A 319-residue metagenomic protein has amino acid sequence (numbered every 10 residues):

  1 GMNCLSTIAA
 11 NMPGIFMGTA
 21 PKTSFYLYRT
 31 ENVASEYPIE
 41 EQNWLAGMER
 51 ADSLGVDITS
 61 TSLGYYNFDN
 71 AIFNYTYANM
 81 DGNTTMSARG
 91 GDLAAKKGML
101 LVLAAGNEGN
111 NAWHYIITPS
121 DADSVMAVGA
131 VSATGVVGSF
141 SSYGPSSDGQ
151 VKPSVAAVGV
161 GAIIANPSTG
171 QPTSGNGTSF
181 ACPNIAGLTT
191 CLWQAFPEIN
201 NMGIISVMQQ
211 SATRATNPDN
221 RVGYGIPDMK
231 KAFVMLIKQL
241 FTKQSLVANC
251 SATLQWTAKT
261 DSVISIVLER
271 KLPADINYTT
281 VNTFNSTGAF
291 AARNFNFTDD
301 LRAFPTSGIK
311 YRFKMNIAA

Functional and structural regions predicted by a protein language model:
G1-E40, L54-D57, D69-N70, K96-G98 (+4 more regions): Subtilisin-like serine protease catalytic core
C4-A9, Y26-N32, D57, Y115 (+1 more regions): Hydrolase catalytic cores
E41-W44, M48, F68-T76, L103-V125 (+3 more regions): Active-site-adjacent substrate-recognition loops and nearby beta-strands within hydrolase catalytic domains
P153, S265-L268: Short beta-strand elements bearing conserved aromatic residues within extracellular beta-rich modules
F233-S262, A319: Pro/Thr/Ser/Gly-rich low-complexity, intrinsically disordered linker/stalk tracts
V267-T306: Recognizes extended acidic, P/S/T-rich segments that occur within or adjacent to Ig-like beta-sandwich modules
D299-A319: Beta-strand-rich modules
